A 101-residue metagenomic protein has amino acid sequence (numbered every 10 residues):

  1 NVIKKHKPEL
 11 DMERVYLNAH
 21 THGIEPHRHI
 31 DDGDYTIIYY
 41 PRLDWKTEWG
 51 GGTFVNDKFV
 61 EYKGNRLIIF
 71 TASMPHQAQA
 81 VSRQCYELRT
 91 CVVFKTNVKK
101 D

Functional and structural regions predicted by a protein language model:
N1-L67, S73-D101: Fe(II)/2-oxoglutarate oxygenase catalytic core
